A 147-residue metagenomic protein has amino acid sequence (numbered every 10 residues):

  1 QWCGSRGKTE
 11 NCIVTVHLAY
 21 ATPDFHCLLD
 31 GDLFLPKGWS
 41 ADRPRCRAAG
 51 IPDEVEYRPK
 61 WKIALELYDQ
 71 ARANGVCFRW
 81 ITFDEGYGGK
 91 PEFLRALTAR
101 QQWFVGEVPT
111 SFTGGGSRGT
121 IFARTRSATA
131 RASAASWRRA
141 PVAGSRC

Functional and structural regions predicted by a protein language model:
Q1-L35: Active-site-proximal, Lys/Arg-enriched surface segment that forms a nucleic-acid-binding/basic interface patch
P36-S40: A short local loop/turn or secondary-structure capping micro-motif enriched for an aromatic residue
A41-C147: An internal, acidic/charged active-site-proximal segment that coordinates divalent cations and/or engages
